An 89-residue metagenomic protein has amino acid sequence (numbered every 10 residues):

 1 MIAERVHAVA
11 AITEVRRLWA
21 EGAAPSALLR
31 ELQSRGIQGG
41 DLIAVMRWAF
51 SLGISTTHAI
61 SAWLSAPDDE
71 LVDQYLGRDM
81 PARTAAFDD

Functional and structural regions predicted by a protein language model:
M1-D89: Short, amphipathic alpha-helical interaction segments embedded in low-complexity terminal/linker regions of eukaryotic
